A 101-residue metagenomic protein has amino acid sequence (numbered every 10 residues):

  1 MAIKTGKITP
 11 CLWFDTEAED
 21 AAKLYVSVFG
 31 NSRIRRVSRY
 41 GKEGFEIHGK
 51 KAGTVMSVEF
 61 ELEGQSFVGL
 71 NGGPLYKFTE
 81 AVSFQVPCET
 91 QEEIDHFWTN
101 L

Functional and structural regions predicted by a protein language model:
A2, V58-E59, P74-Y76: Short secondary-structure boundary/capping segments
A2-K4, E92: Extracellular, disulfide-bonded carbohydrate-recognition/adhesion ectodomains, dominated by C-type lectin-like domains
I3, K51-G53, K77-T79: Short coil/turn motifs at beta-sheet boundaries
T5-T9, T79-S83: Short, solvent-exposed beta-strand edge segments and adjacent coil->beta transition regions
L12-G64: Core segments of cupin and vicinal oxygen chelate
F14, A18, V28, L62-S66 (+2 more regions): Vicinal oxygen chelate
V68-L70: Conserved beta-strand in the GNAT
